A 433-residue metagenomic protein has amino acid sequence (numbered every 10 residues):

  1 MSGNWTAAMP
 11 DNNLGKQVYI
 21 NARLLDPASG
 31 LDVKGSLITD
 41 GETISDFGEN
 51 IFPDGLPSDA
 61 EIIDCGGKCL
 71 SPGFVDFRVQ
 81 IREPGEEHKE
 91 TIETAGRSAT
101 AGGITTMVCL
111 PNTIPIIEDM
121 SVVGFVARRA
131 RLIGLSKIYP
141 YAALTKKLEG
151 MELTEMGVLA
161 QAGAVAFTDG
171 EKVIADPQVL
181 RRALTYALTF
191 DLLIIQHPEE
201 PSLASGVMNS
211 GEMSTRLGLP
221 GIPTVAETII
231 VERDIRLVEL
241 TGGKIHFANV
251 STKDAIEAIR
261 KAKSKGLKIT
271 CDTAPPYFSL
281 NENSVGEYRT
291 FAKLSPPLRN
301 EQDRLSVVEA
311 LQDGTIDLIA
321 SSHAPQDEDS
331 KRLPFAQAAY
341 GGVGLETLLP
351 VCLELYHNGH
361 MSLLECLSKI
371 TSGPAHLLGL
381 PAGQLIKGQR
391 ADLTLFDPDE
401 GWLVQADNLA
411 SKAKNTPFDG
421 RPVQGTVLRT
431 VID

Functional and structural regions predicted by a protein language model:
G3-V18, L24-P72: Histidine-rich, glycine-flanked metal-binding segment
A22, L37, E42, G67 (+14 more regions): Divalent metal-coordination and catalytic microenvironments
C65-A130: Metal-associated gating/positioning segment near the N- to mid-region
F77-E90, T113, Y139-E152, P220-T224: Active-site mouth loops of central-metabolism enzymes
M120-K137, T185-Q196, T347, V351: Alpha-helix-loop-beta-strand connector modules within alpha/beta enzyme cores
M151-I319: Histidine/acidic residue-rich metal-binding segments in metalloenzymes
R216-K244, F291, Q312-D313, D317-I319 (+1 more regions): His/Asp/Glu-enriched, well-ordered alpha-helical/loop segment that forms or immediately abuts the divalent-metal
P334-Q337, R390-D433: C-terminal cap of metal-dependent C-N hydrolases
